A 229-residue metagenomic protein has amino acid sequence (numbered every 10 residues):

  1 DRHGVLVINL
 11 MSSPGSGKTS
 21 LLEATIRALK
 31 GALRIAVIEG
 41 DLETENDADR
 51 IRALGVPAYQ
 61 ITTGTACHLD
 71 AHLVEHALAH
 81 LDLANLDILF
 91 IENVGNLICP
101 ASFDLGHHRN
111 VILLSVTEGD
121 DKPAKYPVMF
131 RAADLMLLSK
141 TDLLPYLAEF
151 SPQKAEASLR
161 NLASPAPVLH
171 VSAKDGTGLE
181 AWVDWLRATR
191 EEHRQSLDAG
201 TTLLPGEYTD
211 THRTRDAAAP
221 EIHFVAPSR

Functional and structural regions predicted by a protein language model:
D1-I8, S16, T25-H108, D121 (+1 more regions): Nucleotide-state-sensitive switch-loop elements of NTP-binding domains
S13-P14, I38-G40, V94, S115-V116 (+2 more regions): G-domain G4 guanine-recognition motif of GTPases
L21: Hydrophobic positions on the alpha1 helix immediately C-terminal to the Walker A/P-loop
L29, L33, G55, L81 (+5 more regions): Conserved NTP-handling cores and scaffolds of large molecular machines
P100-R109, L113-A166: Conserved C-terminal guanine-recognition region of P-loop GTPase G domains, centered on the G4
L143-G200: Canonical P-loop GTPase G-domain recognition
L197-R229: A short, charged, Gly/Pro-tolerant segment at domain boundaries
